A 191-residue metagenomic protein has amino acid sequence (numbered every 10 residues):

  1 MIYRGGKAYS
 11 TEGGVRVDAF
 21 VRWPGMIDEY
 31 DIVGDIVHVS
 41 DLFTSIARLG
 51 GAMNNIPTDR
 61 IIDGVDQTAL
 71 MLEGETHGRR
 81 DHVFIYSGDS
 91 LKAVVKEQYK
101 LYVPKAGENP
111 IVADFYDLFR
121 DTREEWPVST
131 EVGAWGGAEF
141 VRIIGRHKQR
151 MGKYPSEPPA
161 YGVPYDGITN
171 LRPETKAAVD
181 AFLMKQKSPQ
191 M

Functional and structural regions predicted by a protein language model:
M1-E12, I27-D31, D35-R123: C-terminal cap/loop subdomain of S1 sulfatases and analogous C-terminal strand-loop tails that border
R16: Conserved nucleotide-sugar donor-binding catalytic segment
A19-V21: Short glycine- and hydrophobic/aromatic-rich loop-to-beta-strand nucleating segment in the catalytic cores
L42, S90, K96-E97, L101 (+2 more regions): Long, internal low-complexity/basic segments
